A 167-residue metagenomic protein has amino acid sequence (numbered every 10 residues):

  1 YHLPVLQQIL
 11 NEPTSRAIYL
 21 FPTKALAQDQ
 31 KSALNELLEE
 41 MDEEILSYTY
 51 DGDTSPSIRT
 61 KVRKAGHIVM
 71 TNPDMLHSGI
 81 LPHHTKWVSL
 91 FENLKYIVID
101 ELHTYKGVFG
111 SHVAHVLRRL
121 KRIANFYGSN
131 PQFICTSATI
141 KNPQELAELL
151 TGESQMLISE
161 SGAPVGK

Functional and structural regions predicted by a protein language model:
Y1-A124, P131-T136, E145-T151, Q155-G166: Conserved P-loop/Walker A NTP-binding site and adjacent catalytic elements of P-loop NTPases
K141-P143: Canonical AAA+ ATPase core
